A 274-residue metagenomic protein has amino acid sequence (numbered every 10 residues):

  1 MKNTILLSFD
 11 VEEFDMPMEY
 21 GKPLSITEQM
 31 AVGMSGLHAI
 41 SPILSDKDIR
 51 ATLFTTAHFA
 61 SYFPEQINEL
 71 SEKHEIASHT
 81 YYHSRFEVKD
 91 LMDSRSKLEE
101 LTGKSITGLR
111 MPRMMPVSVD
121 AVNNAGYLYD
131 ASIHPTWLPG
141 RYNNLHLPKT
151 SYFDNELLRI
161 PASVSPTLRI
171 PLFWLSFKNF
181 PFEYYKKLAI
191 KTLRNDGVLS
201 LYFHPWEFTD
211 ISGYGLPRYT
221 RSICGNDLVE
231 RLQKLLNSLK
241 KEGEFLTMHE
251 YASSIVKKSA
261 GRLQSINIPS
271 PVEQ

Functional and structural regions predicted by a protein language model:
M1-P161, Y184-Q274: Catalytic alpha-helical scaffold of carbohydrate-active enzymes acting on polysaccharides/glycoconjugates
I26-T27, R169-N179, Y219: Surface-exposed cleft-lining segments at the edges of enzyme active sites
L158-W174: Glycine-rich, positively charged active-site loop/lid region within alpha/beta enzyme cores that binds and organizes
